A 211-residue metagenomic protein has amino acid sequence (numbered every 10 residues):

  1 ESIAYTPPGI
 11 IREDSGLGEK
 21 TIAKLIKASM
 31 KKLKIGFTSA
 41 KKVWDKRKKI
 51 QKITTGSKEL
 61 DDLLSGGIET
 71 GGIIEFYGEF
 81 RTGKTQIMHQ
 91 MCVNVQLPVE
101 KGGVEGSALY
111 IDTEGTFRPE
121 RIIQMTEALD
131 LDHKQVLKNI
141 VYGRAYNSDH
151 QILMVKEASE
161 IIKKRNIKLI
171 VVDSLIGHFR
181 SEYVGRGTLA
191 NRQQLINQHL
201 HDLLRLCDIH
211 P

Functional and structural regions predicted by a protein language model:
E1-A4, G18-E19: Small-residue hinge/turn detector
S2, I73-E75, N139: Residue-level recognition of specific faces of alpha-helices
I10, D14, L25-Q135: The Walker A/P-loop phosphate-binding site
I53-S57, T85, S148-Q151, L189 (+1 more regions): A conditional alpha-helix N-cap/helix-loop micro-motif detector
V95, V99, I162, C207: Hydrophobic pocket-lining residues that define ligand/cofactor binding sites across diverse proteins
G103-L189, H201-D202: Conserved inter-motif catalytic segment of the P-loop NTP-binding fold
N191-P211: Substrate-engagement module of ASCE P-loop NTPases
